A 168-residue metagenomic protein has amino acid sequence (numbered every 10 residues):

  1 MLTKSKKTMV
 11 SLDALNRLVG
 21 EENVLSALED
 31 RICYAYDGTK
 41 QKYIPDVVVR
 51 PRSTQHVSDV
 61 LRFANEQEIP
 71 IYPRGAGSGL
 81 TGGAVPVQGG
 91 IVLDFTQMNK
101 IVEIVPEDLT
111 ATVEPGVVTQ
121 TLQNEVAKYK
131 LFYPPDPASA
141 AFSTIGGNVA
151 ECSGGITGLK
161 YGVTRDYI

Functional and structural regions predicted by a protein language model:
M1-D37, E66-I69: N-terminal accessory segments
L15, K40-I71, F95-A138, S153-I168: N-terminal glycine-rich flavin-associated loop
D37-K40, G82-V87, G162: Short glycine-biased active-site loop of nucleotidyltransferases that positions the nucleotide triphosphate and helps
Q88-F95: Short basic, glycine-rich beta-strand/loop surfaces that mediate nucleic-acid
F142-T144: Beta-rich nucleic-acid/ligand-interaction surfaces
G147: Beta-strand-loop-alpha "switch" segments that mediate conformational coupling across diverse proteins
